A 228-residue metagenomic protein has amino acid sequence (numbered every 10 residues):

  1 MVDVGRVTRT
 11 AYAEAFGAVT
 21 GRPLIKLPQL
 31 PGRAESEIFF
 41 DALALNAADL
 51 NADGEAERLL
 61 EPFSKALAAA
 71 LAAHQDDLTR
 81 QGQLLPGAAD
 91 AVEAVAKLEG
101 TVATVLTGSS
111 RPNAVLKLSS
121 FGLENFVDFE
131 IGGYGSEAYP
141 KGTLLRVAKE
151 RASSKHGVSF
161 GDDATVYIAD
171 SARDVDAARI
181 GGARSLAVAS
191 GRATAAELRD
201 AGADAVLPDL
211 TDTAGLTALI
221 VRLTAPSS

Functional and structural regions predicted by a protein language model:
M1-P31, L43: Active-site neighborhood of HAD-like aspartate-dependent phosphohydrolases
E37-G54, A148-R151: Helix-loop "lid/cap" segments that line or gate small-molecule binding pockets
N46-A48, D53-A73: Active-site phosphate-binding/coordination module
A73-T104: Short, acidic loop-to-helix structural element flanking the phosphoryl-transfer center in phosphate-processing enzymes
T104, S109-V166, A172-G181: Substrate-recognition "cap/lid" segment bordering the active-site pocket of phosphatases
G133, A205-T211: Short acidic-hydrophobic, aromatic-tinged amphipathic segments that line or gate anion-handling sites
Y167-A205: Acidic, Mg2+-coordinating phosphoryl-transfer loop and its flanking beta/alpha structural elements, shared across
T213-A225: Short amphipathic alpha-helix with an adjacent loop that forms part of the alpha/beta core around
